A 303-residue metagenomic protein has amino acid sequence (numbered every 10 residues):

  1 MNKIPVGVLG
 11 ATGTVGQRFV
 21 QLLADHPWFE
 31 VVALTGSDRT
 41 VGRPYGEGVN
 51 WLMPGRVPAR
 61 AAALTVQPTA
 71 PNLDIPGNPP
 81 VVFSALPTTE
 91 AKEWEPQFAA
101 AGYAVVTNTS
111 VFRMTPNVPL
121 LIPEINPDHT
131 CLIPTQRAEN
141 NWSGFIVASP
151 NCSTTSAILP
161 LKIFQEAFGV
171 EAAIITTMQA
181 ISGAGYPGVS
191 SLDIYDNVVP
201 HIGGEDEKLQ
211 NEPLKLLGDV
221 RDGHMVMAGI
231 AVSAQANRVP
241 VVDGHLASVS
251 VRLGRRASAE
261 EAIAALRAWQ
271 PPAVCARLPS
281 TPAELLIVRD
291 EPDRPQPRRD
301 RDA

Functional and structural regions predicted by a protein language model:
M1-H201, A231, A264, A268 (+1 more regions): N-terminal Rossmann-like NAD(P) cofactor-binding subdomain of oxidoreductases, focused on the glycine-rich
M178-A180, G203, N237, R252-G254: Histidine- and/or cysteine-centered catalytic micro-motif in compact active-site loops
G183-Y186, V241-G244, A259-E260: Short acidic/glycine-rich loop or secondary-structure boundary segments that cap or lie
E205-S250: Oxyanion-binding "anion nests"
L217-H224, A257, Q270-A273: Alpha-helix capping/termination and helix-coil
R255-I263: Short, conserved charged micro-motifs
